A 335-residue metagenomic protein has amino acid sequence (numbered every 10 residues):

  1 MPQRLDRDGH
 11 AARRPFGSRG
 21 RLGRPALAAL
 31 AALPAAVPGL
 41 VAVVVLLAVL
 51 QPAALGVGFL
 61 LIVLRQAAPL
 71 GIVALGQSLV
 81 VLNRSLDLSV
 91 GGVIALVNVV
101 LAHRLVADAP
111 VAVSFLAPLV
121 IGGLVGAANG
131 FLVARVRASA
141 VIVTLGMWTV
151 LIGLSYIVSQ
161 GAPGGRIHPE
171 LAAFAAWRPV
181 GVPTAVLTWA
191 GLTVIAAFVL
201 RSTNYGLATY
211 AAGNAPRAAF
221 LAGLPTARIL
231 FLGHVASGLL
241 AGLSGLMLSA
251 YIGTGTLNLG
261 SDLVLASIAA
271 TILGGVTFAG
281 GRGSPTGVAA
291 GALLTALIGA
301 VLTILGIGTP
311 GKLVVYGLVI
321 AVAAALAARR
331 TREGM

Functional and structural regions predicted by a protein language model:
P2-A74, D108-S114, L224-A227, L232: Membrane-interfacial amphipathic/re-entrant helices at transmembrane-helix boundaries
A36-A48, G76-Q77, I152-S155, T188-A197 (+4 more regions): Hydrophobic core segments of alpha-helical transmembrane domains in multi-pass membrane transport and ion-translocation
G39-G56, N83, L154-G164, F198-N204: Structural signal for alpha-helical transmembrane segments and their membrane-water exit/capping regions in multi-pass
V41-A107, F131-A138, T271-P285, L318 (+1 more regions): Single transmembrane alpha-helix segments in multi-pass membrane proteins
D108-W148, A290-L294: Alpha-helical transmembrane segments within multi-pass membrane transporters and channels
P110-P118, L124-N129, V180-G255: Helix-loop-helix "hairpin" substructures at the membrane interface of multi-pass membrane proteins
V136, A140-T203, I229-L232, Y251-G260 (+2 more regions): Transmembrane helix-bundle core of multi-pass membrane transporters and related energy-transducing complexes
A241, Y251-G317: Transmembrane alpha-helical segments in multi-pass inner-membrane proteins
